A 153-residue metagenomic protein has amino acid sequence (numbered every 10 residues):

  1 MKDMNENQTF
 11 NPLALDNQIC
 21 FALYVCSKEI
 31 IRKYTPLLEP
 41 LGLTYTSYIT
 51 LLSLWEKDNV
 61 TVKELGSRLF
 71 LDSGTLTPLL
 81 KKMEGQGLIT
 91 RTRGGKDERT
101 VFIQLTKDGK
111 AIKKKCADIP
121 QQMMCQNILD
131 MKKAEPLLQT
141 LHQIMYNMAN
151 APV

Functional and structural regions predicted by a protein language model:
M1-L41: N-terminal leader segment of winged-helix/HTH proteins
M1-N11, Q86, K114, L129-V153: C-terminal regulatory/oligomerization modules of transcriptional regulators
A22, I49-L52, A111: Pre-recognition alpha-helix immediately N-terminal to the DNA-recognition helix within helix-turn-helix or winged-helix
C26, I30-K33, L69, I112-D130 (+1 more regions): Alpha-helical linker/hinge and terminal dimerization helices associated with HTH transcriptional regulators
K28-T75: N-terminal helix-turn-helix DNA-binding core of bacterial DNA-binding proteins
K81-Q139: Charged, amphipathic alpha-helical coiled-coil/dimerization segments
